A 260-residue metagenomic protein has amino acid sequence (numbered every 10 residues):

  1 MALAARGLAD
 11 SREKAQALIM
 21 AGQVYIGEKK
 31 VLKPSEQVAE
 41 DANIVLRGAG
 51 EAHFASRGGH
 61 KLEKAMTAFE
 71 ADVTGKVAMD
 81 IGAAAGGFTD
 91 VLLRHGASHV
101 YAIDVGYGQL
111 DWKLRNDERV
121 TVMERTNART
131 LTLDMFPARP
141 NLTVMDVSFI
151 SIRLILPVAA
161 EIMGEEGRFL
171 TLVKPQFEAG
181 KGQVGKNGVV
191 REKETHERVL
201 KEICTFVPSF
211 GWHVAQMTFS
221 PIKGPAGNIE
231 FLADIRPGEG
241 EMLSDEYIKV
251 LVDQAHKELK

Functional and structural regions predicted by a protein language model:
M1-A42, V77: A basic, amphipathic helix-loop patch mediating RNA/tRNA/ribosome contacts
V73-A84, L92: Conserved class I S-adenosyl-L-methionine
A84-T89, G106: Residues at the N-terminus of the alpha-helix immediately C-terminal to the conserved SAM/SAH-binding loop
V91-H99: Conserved S-adenosyl-L-methionine
S98-L154: S-adenosyl-L-methionine
R153-L170: A short glycine-rich, Lys/Arg-flanked "PGG" loop and its adjoining helix->strand segment in the class I
P175-E192: Short, glycine-/aromatic-enriched active-site segment of Class I SAM-dependent methyltransferases
I229, A233-K260: Flexible, glycine-/basic-rich loop-and-beta segments that form/coincide with the SAM-dependent methyltransferase
